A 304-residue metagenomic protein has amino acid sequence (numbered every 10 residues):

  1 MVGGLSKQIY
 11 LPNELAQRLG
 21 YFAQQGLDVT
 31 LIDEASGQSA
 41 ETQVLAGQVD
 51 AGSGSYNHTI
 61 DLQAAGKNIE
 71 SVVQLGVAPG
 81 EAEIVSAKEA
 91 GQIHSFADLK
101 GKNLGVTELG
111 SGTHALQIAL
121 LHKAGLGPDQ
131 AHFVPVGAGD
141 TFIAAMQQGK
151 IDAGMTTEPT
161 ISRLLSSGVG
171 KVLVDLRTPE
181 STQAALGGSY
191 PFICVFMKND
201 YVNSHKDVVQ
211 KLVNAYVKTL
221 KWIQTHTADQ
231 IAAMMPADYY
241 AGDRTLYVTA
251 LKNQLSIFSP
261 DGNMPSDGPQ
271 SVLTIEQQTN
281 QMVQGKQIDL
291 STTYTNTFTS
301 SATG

Functional and structural regions predicted by a protein language model:
M1-V136, Q148-E158, V169, L173-D175: Short, glycine-/small- and polar/acidic-enriched structural segments that line small-molecule recognition paths
I9, R18, G37-A40, S55-H58 (+11 more regions): Stable alpha-helical elements in mature extracytoplasmic
Q24, R177-G188, L255-P265: Short, solvent-exposed loop/beta-turn-alpha elements that line the ligand-binding surface or hinge of extracytoplasmic
E34, A40, D61-L62, G80 (+5 more regions): Short secondary-structure boundary/hinge segments and terminal tails
V49, S53, Q147-D152, L255-G268 (+1 more regions): Short amphipathic alpha-helical segments at helix boundaries and their inter-helical linkers
T141-P236: Pocket-lining segment of extracytoplasmic ligand-binding domains
V202-V283: Secondary-structure end/capping motifs
Q270-G304: Conserved C-terminal helix/tail region of periplasmic/extracytoplasmic solute-binding proteins
